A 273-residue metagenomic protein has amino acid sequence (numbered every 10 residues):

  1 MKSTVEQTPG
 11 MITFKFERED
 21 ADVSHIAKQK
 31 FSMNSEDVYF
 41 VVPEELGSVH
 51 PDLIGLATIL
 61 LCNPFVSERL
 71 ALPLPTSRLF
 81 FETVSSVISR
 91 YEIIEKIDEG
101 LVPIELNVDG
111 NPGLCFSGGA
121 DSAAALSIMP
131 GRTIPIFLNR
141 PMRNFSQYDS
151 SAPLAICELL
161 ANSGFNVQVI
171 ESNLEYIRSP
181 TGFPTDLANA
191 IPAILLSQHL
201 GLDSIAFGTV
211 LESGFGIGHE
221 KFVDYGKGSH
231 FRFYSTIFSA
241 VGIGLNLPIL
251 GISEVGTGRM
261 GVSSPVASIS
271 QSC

Functional and structural regions predicted by a protein language model:
M1-H50: Short Lys/Arg-enriched alpha/beta "domain-start" segment
M1-R18, D52, A57, P64-P112 (+2 more regions): Nucleotide-activated chemistry modules centered on ATP-dependent adenylation/adenylyltransferase
S117: Conserved adenosyl
A125: Hydrophobic positions on the alpha1 helix immediately C-terminal to the Walker A/P-loop
